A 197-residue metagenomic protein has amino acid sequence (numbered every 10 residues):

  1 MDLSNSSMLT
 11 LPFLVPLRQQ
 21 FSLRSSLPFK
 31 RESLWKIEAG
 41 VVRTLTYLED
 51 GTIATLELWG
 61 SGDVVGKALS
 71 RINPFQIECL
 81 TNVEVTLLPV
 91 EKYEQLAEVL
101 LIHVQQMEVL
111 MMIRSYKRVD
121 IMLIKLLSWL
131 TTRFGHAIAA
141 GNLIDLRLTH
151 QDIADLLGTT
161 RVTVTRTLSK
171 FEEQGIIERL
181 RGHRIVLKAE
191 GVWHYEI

Functional and structural regions predicted by a protein language model:
M1-A39: Regulatory nucleotide-sensing modules
L17-S26, L48-V65: Short acidic-glycine-tyrosine-enriched beta hairpin
R31-Y47, G60-G62: Glycine- and acidic-residue-biased ligand/ion/polar-headgroup-sensing regions
S33, V41, N82-E84, H183-R184: Structural motif
T55-V109: Cyclic-nucleotide recognition modules
E98-T159: Polybasic "coupling" helices that flank or enter modular domains
F134-I197: Phosphate-/nucleic-acid-contacting segments
